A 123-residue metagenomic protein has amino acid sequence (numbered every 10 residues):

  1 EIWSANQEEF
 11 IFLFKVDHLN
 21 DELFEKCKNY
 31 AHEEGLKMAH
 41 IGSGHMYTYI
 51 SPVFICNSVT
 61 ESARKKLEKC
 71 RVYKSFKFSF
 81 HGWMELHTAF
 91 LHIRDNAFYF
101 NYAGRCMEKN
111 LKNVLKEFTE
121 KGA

Functional and structural regions predicted by a protein language model:
E1-V16: N-terminal, charge-rich interaction modules
I2-S4, A39-G44: Short, flexible, solvent-exposed loop/turn segments with mixed acidic/basic and small polar residues
Q7-F10, Y47-S51, L86: Short, surface-exposed beta-edge/turn micro-motifs
L13-H18, F54-N57: Structural motif
H18-E33, K37, E61-K65: Active-site-adjacent loop/helix micro-motif of nuclease/hydrolase catalytic cores
Y30, E34-I41, C70-K74: Conserved short hydrophobic interaction patches
G42-E68, H92: Nucleic-acid nuclease catalytic cores
K69-A123: Charged, structured surface patches that assemble and position nucleic-acid processing machinery
